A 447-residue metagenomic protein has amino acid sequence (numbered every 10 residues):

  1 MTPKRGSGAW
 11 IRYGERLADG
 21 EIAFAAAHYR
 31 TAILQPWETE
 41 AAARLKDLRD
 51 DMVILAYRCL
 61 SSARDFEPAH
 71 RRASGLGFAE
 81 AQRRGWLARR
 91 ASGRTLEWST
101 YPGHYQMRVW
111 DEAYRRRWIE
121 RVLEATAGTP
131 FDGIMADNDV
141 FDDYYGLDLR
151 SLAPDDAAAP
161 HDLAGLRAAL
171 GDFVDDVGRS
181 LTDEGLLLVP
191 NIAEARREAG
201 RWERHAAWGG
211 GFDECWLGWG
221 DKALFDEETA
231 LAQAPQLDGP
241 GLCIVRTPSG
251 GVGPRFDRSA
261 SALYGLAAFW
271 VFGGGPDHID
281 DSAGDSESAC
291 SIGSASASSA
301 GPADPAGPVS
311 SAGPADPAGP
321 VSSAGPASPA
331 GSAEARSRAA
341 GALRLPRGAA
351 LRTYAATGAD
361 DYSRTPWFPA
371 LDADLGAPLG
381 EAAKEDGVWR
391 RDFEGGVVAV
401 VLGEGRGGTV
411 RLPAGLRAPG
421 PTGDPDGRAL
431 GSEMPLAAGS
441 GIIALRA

Functional and structural regions predicted by a protein language model:
M1-C290, R336-A447: Glycan-processing catalytic domains of CAZymes
S288, S294-S332: Long, intrinsically disordered low-complexity tandem-repeat segments
